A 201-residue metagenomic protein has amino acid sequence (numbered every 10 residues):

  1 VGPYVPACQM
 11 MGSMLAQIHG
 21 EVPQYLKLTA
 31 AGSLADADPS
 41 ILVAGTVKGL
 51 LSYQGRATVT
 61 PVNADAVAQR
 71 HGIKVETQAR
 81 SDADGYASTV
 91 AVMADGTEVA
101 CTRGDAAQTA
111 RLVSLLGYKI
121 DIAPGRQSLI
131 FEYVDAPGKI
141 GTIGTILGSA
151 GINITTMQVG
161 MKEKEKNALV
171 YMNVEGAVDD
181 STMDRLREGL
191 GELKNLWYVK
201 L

Functional and structural regions predicted by a protein language model:
G2-L201: A conserved regulatory-domain signal marking ACT and ACT-like small-molecule sensing domains and adjacent regulatory
